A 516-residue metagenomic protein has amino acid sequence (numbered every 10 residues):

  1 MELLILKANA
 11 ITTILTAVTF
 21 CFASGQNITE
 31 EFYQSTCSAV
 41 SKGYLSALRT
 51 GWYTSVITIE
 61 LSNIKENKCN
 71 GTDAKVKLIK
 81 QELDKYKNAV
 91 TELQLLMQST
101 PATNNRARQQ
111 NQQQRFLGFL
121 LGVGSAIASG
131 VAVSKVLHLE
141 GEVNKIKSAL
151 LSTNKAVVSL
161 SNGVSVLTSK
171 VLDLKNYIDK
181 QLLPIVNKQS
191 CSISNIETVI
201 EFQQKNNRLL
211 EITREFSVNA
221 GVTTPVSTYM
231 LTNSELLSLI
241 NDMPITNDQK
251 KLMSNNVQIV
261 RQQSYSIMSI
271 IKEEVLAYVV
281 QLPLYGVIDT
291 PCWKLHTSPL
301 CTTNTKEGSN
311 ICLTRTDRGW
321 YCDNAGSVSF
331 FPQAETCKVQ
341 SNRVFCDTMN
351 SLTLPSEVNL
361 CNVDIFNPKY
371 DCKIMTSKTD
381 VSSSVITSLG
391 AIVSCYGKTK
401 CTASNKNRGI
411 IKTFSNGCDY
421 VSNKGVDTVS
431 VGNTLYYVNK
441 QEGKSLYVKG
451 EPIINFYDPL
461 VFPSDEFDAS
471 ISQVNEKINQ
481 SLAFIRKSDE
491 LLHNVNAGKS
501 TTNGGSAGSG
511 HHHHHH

Functional and structural regions predicted by a protein language model:
M1-T19: Classical eukaryotic N-terminal signal peptides for Sec-dependent ER targeting/secretion, especially the positively
L4-L6, V131-S134, H138: Aromatic-enriched hydrophobic runs in primary sequence
T16, F20-Q112, S134-N144, S148-G510 (+1 more regions): Entry/fusion envelope ectodomains
Q110-V123: Short coil/loop "hinge" linkers that interrupt or connect long alpha-helical coiled-coils or helical hairpins
L120-V133: Membrane-active amphipathic alpha-helices enriched in small hydrophobic residues
